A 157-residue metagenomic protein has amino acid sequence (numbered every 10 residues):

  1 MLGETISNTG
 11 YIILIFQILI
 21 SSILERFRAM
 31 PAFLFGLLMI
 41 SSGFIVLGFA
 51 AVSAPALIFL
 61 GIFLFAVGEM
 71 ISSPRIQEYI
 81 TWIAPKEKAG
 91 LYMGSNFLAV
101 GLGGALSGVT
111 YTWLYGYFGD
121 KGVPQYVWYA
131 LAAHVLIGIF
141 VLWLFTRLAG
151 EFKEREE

Functional and structural regions predicted by a protein language model:
M1-I12, A56, Q125-Y129: Loop-to-transmembrane helix entry
I15-A29: Helix-to-loop junctions at the C-terminal end of transmembrane segments in multipass secondary transporters
L38-V52: C-terminal ends and interior cores of transmembrane alpha-helices in multi-pass membrane transporters/permeases
P55-S72: Hydrophobic core of transmembrane alpha-helices in multi-pass small-molecule transporters, especially MFS/SLC-type
M70-P85: Intracellular juxtamembrane helix-capping segments at the cytosolic ends of symmetry-related transmembrane helices
A84-A99, P124: Loop-to-transmembrane helix entry/capping segments in MFS-fold secondary transporters and related SLC/MFSD carriers
W113-L136: A membrane-interface helix-boundary motif in multi-pass transporters
Y129-E157: Multi-pass alpha-helical transporter architecture, strongest for 12-TM Major Facilitator/SLC carriers used
